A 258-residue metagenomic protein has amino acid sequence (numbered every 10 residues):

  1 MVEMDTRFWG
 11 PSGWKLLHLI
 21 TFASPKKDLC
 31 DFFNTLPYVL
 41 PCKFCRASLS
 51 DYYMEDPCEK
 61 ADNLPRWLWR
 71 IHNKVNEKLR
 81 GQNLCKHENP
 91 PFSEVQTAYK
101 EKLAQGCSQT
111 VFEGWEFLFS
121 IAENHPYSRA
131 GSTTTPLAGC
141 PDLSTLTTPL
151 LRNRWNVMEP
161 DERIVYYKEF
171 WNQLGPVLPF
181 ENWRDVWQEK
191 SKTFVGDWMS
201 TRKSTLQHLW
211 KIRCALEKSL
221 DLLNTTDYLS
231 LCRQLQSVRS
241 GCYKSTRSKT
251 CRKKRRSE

Functional and structural regions predicted by a protein language model:
M1-V39, K43-E258: Mid-to-C-terminal functional-domain signal that highlights helix-capping/loop sites within ligand-binding modules
